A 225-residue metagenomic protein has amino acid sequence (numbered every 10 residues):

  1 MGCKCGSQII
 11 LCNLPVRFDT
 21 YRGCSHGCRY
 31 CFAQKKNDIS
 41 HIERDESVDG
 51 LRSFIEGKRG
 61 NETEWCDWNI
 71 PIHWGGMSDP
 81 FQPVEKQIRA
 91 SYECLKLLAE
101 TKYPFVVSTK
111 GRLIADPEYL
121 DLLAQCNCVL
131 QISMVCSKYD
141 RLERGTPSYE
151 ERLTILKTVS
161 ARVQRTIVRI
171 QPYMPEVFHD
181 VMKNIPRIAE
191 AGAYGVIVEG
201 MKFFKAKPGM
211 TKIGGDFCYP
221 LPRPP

Functional and structural regions predicted by a protein language model:
M1-D49: Canonical Radical SAM [4Fe-4S] cluster-binding loop centered on the CxxxCxxC motif and its immediate flanking residues
S53-P224: Conserved AdoMet/S-adenosylmethionine-binding subsite of the radical SAM
